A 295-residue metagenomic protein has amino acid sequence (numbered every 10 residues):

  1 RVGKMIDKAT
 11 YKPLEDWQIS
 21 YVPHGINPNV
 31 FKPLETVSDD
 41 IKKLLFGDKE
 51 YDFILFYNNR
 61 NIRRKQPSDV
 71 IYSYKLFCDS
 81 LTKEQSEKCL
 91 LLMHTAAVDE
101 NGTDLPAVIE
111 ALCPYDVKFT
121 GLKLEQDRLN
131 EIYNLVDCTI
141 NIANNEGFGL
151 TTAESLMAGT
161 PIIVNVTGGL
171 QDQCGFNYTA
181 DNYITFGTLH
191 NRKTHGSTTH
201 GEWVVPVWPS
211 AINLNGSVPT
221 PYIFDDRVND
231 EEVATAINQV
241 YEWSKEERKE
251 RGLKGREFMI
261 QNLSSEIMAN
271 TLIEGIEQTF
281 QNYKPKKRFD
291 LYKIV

Functional and structural regions predicted by a protein language model:
R1-Y21, I26-V30: A short, active-site helix/loop in glycosyltransferases that binds the activated sugar's phosphate group
F31-D48: A short helix/loop element that forms part of the nucleotide-sugar donor recognition site in Leloir-type
G47-K65, I71-Y74, L91-L92: Conserved donor-binding/catalytic core segment of Leloir-type glycosyltransferases
Q85-L105, L122: Glycosyltransferase donor-sugar binding loop
G102-D127, E131: Nucleotide-activated donor-binding/catalytic signature segment of Leloir-type glycosyltransferases, i.e., the conserved
N144: Aromatic "clamp/platform" in nucleotide-sugar-dependent glycosyltransferases that forms part of the donor/acceptor
P161-V164, G175, D181-H190: Short hydrophobic beta-strand element within catalytic cores of glycosyltransferases and related nucleotide-activated
V204-V295: C-terminal amphipathic helix plus adjacent low-complexity, charged tail appended to glycosyltransferase catalytic
